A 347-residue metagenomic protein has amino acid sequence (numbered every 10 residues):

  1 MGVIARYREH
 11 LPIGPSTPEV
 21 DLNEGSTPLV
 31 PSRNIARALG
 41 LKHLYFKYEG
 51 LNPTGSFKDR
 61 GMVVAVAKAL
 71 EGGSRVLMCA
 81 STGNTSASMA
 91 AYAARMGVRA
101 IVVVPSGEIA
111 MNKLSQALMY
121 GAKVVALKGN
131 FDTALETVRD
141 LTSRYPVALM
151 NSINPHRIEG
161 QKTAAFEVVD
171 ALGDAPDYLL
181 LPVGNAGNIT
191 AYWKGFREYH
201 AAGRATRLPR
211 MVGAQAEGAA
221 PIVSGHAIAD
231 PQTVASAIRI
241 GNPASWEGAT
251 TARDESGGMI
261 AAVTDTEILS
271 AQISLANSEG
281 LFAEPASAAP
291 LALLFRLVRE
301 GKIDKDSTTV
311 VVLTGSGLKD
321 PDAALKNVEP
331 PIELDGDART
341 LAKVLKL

Functional and structural regions predicted by a protein language model:
M1-L347: PLP-dependent amino-acid enzyme catalytic core
